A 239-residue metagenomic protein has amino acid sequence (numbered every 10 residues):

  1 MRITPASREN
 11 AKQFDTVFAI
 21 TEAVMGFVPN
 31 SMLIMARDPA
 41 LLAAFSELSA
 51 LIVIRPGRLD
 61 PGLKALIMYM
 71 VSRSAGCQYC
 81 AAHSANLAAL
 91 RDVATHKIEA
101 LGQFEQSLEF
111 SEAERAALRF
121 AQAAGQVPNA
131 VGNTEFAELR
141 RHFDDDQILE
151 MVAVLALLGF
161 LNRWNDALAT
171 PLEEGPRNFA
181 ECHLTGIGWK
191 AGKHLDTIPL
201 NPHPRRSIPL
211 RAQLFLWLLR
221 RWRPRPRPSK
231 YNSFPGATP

Functional and structural regions predicted by a protein language model:
M1-P239: Hydrophobic alpha-helical segments
